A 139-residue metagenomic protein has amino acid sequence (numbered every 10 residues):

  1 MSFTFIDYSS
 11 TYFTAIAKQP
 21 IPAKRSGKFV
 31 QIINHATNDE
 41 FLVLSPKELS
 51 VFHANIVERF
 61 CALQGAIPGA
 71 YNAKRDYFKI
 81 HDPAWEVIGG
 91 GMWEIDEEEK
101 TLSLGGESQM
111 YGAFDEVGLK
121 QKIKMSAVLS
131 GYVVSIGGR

Functional and structural regions predicted by a protein language model:
M1-R139: Intrinsic low-complexity, intrinsically disordered or marginally ordered coil/linker segments
